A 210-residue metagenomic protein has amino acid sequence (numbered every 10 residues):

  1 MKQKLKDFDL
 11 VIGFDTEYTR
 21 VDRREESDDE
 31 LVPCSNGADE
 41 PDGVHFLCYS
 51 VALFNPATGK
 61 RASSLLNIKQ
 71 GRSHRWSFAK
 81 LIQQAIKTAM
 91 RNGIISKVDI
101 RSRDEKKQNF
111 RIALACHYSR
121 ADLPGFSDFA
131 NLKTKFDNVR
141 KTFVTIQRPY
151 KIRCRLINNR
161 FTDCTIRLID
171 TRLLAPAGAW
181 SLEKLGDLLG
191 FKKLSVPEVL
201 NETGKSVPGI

Functional and structural regions predicted by a protein language model:
M1-K4, A38-D39, R103-E105: Beta-strand elements of modular eukaryotic interaction domains
M1-T16: N-terminal accessory regions of nucleic-acid-interacting proteins
D9, V44, R111-I112: Short, surface-exposed beta-edge/turn micro-motifs
T16-E25: Short acidic, Gly/Ser-rich segments with clustered Asp/Glu that frequently serve as metal-coordination loops in enzyme
R24-G43: Short consensus segments that form the blades of beta-propeller domains, in both extracellular/periplasmic
V44-A57: Short conserved beta-strand segments at catalytic cores or DNA/RNA-binding microdomains of nucleic-acid binding
F54-G209: Conserved DEDDh/DEDDy metal-dependent 3′-5′ exonuclease domain
